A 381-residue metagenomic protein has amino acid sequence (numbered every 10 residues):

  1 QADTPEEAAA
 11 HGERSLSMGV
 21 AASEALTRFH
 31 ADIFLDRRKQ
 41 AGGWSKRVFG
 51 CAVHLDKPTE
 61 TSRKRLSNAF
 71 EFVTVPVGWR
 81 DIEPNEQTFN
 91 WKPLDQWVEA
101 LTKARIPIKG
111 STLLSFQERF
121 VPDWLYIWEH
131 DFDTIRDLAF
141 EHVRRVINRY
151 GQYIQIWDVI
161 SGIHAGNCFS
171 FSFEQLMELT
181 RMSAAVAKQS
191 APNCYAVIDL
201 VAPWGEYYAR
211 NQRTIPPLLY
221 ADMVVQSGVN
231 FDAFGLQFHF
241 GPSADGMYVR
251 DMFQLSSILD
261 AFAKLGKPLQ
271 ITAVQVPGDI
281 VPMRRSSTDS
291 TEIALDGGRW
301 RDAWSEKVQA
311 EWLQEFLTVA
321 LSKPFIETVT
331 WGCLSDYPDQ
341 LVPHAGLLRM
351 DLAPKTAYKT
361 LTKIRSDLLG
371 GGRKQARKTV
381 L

Functional and structural regions predicted by a protein language model:
Q1-L55, T59, K64-N68, S366-L381: Mature N-terminal, pre-catalytic/accessory segment of carbohydrate-active enzymes
E7, H11, E86-P93, I127-L138 (+5 more regions): Alpha-helix N-cap and loop-to-helix initiation/capping positions
G42-K103: Domain-scale macromolecular recognition modules
A52-T61, R80-K92, F116-R119, D137 (+5 more regions): Acidic-and-aromatic substrate-binding clefts and catalytic sites of carbohydrate-active enzymes
V53-S67, P93-L94, R136-I147, N211-V224 (+2 more regions): Short, acidic/polar
S67-R80, N85, V143, Y150-S161 (+6 more regions): Aromatic- and acid-rich polysaccharide-binding/catalytic face of secreted or lumenal carbohydrate-active enzymes
F72-P84, D95-G205, V276-V281: Substrate-binding cleft and catalytic face of glycoside hydrolase catalytic domains, especially the flexible beta-alpha
R149, I163-L179, V186-A191, D245-G246 (+2 more regions): Aromatic-rich peripheral "rim/lid" segments of glycoside hydrolase catalytic domains that contact and position glycan
